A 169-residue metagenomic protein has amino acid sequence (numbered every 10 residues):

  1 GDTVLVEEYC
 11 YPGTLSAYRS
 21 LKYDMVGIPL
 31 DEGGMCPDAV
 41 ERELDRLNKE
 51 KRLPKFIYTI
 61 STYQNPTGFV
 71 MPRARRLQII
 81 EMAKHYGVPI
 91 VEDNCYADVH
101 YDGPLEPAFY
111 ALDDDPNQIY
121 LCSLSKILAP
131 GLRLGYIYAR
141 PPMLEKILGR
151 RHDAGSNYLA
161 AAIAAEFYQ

Functional and structural regions predicted by a protein language model:
G1-G13: Conserved PLP-anchoring active-site segment centered on the Schiff-base-forming lysine
V6, G27, I90-E92: Hydrophobic residues in well-ordered beta-strands that form the structural core
L21, H85-Y86, P116: Helix C-cap/helix->beta junction micro-motif
D24-E32: Short beta-strand->loop structural element characteristic of the AMP-binding/adenylate-forming
M35-H100: Active-site phosphate-binding strand-loop segment of PLP-dependent enzymes
N117-Q169: PLP-dependent aminotransferase class I/II
